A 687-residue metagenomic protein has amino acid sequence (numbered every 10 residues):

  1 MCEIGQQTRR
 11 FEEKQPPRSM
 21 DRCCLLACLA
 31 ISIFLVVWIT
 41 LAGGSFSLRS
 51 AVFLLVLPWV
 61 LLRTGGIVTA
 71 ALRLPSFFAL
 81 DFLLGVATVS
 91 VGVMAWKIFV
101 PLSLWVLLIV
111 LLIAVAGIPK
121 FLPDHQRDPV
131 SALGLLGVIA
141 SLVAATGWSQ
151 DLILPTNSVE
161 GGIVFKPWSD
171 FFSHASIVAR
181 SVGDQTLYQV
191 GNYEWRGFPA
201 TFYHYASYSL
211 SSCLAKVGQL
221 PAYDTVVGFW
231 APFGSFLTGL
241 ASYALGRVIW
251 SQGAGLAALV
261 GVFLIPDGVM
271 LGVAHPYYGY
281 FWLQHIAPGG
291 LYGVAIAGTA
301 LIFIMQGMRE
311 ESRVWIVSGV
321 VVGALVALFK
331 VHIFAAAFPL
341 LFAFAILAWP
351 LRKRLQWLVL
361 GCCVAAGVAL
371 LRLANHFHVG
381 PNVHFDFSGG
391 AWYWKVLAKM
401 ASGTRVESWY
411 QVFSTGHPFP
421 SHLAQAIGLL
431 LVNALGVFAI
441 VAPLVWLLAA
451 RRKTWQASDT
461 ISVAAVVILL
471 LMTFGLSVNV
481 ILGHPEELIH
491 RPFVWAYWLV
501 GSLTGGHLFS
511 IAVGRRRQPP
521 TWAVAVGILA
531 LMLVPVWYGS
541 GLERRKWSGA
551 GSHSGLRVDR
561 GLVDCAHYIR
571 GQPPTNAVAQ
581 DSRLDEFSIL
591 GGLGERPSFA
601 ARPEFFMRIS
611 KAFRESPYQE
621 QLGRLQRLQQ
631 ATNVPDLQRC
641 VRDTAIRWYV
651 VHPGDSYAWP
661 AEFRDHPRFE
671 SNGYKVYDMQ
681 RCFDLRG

Functional and structural regions predicted by a protein language model:
M1-V130: Membrane-embedded, hydrophobic transmembrane alpha-helices
S47-L55, T156-D170, Q219, L271-Y292 (+4 more regions): Membrane-helix boundary/interfacial segments in multi-pass membrane proteins
G92, W315-F329, F342: Membrane-interface alpha helices of multi-pass inner-membrane proteins
H125-V130, M308-V314, W349-V359, P443-L470 (+1 more regions): Membrane-interface helix-loop-helix junctions at transmembrane boundaries of multi-pass membrane enzymes, predominantly
S141-I296, S552-G555: Active-site lumenal/periplasmic loops and adjacent helix-entry segments of GT-C-fold, multi-pass membrane
V143-Q150, L264-G268, F329, I333 (+4 more regions): Transmembrane alpha-helical segments
A300-F303, L340-L341, A345-A348, G361 (+2 more regions): Hydrophobic, aromatic-rich transmembrane alpha-helices and their immediate juxtamembrane boundary segments
K453-T454, R516-G687: Extracytoplasmic
